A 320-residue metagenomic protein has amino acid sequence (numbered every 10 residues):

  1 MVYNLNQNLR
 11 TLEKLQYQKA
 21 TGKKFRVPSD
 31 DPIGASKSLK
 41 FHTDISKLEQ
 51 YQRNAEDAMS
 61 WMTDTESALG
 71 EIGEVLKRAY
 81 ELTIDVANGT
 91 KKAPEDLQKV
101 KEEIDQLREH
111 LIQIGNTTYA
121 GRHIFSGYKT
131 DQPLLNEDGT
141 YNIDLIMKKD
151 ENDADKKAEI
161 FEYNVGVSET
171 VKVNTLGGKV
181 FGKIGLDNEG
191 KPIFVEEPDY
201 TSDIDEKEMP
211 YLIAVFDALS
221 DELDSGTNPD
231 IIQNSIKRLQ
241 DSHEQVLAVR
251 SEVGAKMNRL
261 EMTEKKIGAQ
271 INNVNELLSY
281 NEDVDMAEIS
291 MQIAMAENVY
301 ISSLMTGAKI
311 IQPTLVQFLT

Functional and structural regions predicted by a protein language model:
M1-D131, D221-T320: Amphipathic alpha-helical polymerization modules
L12, Q16-K19, K23, G115-Q245 (+2 more regions): Polar, low-complexity export/assembly segments characteristic of proteins that are secreted or assemble on the cell
